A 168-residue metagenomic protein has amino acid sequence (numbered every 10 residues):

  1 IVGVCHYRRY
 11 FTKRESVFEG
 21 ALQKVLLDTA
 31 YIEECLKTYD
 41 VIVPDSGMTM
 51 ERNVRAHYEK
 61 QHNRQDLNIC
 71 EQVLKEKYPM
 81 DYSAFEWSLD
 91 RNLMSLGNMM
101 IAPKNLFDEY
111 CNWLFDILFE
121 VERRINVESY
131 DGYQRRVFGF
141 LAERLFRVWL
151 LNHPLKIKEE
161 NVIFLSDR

Functional and structural regions predicted by a protein language model:
I1-R168: ER/Golgi luminal nucleotide-sugar-dependent glycosyltransferases, focusing on the catalytic module
